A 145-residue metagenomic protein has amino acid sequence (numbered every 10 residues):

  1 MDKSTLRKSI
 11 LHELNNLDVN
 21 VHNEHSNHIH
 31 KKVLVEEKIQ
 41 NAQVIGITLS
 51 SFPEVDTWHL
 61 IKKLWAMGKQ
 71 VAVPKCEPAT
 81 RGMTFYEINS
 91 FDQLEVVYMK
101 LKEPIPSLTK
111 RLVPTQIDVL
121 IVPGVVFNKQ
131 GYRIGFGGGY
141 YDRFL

Functional and structural regions predicted by a protein language model:
M1-Q116: N-terminal active-site beta-alpha-beta segment that forms phosphate/nucleotide-binding and substrate-recognition loops
L17, F127-N128: A short, flexible beta-alpha/helix-coil linker loop
E54, N128-K129: Short glycine-rich, flexible loops that bind phosphorylated cofactors or substrates
G124, Q130-L145: Membrane-associated lipid acylation/remodeling enzymes share a hydrophobic transmembrane-juxtamembrane segment
